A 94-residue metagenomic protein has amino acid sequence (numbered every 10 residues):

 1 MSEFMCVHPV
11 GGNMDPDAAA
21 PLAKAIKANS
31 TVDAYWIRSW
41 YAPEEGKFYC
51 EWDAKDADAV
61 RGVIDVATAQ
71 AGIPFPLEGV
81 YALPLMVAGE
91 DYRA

Functional and structural regions predicted by a protein language model:
M1-I37, Y41-K47, K55-D58, Y81-A94: Short S/T/G/P-rich N-terminal loop/turn motif that feeds into the first structured element of a domain
V60-D65: Charge-rich, low-aromatic oligomerization/scaffolding segments with amphipathic character
A67-E78: A common structural junction motif
